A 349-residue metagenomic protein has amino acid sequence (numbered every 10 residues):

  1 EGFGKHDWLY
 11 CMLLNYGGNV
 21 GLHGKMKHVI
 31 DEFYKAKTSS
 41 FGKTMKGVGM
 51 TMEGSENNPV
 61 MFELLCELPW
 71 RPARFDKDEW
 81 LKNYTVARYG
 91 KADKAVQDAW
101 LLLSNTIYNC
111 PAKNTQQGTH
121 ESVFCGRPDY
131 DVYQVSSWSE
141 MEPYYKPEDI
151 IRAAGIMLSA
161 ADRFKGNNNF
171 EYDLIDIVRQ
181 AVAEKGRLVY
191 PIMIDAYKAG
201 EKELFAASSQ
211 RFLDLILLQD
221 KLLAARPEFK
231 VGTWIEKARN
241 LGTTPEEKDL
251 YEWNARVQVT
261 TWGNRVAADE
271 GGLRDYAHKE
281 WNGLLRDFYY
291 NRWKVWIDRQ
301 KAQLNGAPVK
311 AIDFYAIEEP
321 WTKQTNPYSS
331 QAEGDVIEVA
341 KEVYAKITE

Functional and structural regions predicted by a protein language model:
E1-S104, N109, K113, Q117 (+5 more regions): Catalytic-core regions of glycoside hydrolase
G4-L9, V60, T119-E121, A154 (+3 more regions): Generic structural motif recognizing short loop/turn segments at the entrances and edges of beta-strands
G21, N109-F124, I297-G306: Short flexible/disordered coil segments
V96-L101, N114-C125, K165-L174: Short coil/turn segments at secondary-structure boundaries
G155, S159-D162: Hydrophobic alpha-helical segments
D162-E349: Mature N-terminal, pre-catalytic/accessory segment of carbohydrate-active enzymes
